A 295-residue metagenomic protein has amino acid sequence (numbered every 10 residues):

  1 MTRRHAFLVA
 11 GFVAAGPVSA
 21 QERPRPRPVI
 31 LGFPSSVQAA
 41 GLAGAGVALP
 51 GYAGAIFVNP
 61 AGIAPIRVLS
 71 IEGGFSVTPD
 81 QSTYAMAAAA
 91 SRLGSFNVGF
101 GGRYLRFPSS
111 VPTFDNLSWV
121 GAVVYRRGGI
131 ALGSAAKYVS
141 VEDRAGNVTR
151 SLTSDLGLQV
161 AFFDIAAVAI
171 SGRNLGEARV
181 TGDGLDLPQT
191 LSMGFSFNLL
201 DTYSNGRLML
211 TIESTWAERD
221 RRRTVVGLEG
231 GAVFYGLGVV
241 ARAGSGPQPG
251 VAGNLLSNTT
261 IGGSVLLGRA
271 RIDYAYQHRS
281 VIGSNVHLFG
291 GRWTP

Functional and structural regions predicted by a protein language model:
R3-F7: N-terminal export leaders
A15-P17: N-terminal signal peptide c-region/cleavage motif recognized by signal peptidases
A20-S95, N174-G176, A275, V286 (+1 more regions): N-terminal, post-signal peptide beta-strand-biased segments of exported outer-membrane/organellar beta-barrel and other
A39, F57, M86, V120-A122 (+5 more regions): Membrane-embedded beta-strand positions in outer-membrane beta-barrel channels/transporters
G46-A48, F75-P79, L93-S95, G102-P108 (+10 more regions): Transmembrane beta-strands of outer-membrane beta-barrel pores
A53, I165-A166, I170-G172, D183-P295: Outer membrane beta-barrel transmembrane domains
T83-G172: Transmembrane beta-barrel wall of Gram-negative outer-membrane proteins
A85-A87, S110-L117, V139, R144-L152 (+4 more regions): Outer-membrane beta-barrel translocator domains and adjoining extracellular loop/strand segments of Gram-negative
